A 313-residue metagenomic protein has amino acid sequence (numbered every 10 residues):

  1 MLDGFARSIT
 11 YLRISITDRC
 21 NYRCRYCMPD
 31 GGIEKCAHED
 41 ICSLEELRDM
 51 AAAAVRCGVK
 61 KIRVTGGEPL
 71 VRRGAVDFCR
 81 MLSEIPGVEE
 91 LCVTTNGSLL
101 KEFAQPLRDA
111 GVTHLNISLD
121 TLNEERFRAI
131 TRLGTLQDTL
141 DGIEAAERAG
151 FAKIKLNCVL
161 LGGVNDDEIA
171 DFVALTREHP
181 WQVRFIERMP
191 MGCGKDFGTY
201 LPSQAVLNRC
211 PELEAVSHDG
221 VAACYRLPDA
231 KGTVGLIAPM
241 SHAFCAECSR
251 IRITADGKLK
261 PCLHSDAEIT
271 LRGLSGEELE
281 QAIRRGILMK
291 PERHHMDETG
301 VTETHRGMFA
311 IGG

Functional and structural regions predicted by a protein language model:
M1-Y11, E178, R188-G313: Auxiliary Fe-S-binding modules of radical SAM enzymes
G4-L44: Canonical Radical SAM [4Fe-4S] cluster-binding loop centered on the CxxxCxxC motif and its immediate flanking residues
T17-R19, A110, T254: A short, compositionally biased micro-patch
C20, C24-C27, C92, C245-C248 (+1 more regions): Disulfide-bonded cysteines in secreted/extracellular proteins and peptides
Y22, E124-E125, A243, I269: Glycine-centered loop/turn positions within well-structured domains that cap or flank conserved ligand/cofactor-binding
M28, A104, T131, L263 (+1 more regions): Short, flexible helix/strand-to-coil boundary loops that buttress conserved ligand/catalytic motifs in alpha/beta
G32-A37, K101, N123-I130, G192-D196 (+1 more regions): A short acidic, helix-capping loop that chelates divalent metal ions and anchors anionic groups
I41-V64, V71-R184: Radical SAM/AdoMet-radical enzyme domain recognition
